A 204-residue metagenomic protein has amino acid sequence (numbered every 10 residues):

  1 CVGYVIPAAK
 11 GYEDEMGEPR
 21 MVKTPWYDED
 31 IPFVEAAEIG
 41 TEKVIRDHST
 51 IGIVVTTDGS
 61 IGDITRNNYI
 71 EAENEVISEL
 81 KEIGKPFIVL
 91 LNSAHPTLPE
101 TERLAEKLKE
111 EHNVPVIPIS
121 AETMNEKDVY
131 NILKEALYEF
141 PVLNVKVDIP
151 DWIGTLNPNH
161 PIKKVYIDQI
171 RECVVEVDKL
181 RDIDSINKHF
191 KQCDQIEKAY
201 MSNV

Functional and structural regions predicted by a protein language model:
C1-K85, E122: Switch- and interface-adjacent substructures of P-loop NTPase systems
R20, T50-I51, N113-P115, V145 (+1 more regions): Generic structural motif recognizing short loop/turn segments at the entrances and edges of beta-strands
D30-V34, N67-N68, H95-T97, S185-F190: A short linear-motif detector with a strong N-terminal bias
E75-I88, S93-N159: Canonical P-loop GTPase G-domain recognition
V129-V145, P150-V204: P-loop NTP-binding site
